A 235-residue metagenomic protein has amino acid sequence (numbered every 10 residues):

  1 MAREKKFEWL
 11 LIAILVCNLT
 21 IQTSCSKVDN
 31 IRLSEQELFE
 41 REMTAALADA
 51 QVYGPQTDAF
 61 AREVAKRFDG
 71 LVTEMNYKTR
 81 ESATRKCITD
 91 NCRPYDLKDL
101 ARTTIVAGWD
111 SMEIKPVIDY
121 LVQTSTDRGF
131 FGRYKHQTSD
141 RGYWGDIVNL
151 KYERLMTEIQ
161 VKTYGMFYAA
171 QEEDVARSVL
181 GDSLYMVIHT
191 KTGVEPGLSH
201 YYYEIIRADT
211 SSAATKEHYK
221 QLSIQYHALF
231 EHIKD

Functional and structural regions predicted by a protein language model:
A2-L10: Bacterial N-terminal signal peptides that target proteins for export
L11-T20: Bacterial N-terminal signal peptides
N30-A61, A65, K115-G129, W144-D235: An acidic, glycine-/histidine-flanked metal-binding catalytic module
I31-R102, V106: Phosphate/adenylate-binding "loop-and-lid" substructures adjacent to NTP/NAD/dNTP-binding pockets in NTP-dependent
K66-Y77, V122-Q137: Short secondary-structure junctions
G108-E113: Helix N-cap motif at beta-to-alpha junctions
R133-I147: Short proline/glycine- and acidic-rich turn/helix-capping motifs at secondary-structure junctions
